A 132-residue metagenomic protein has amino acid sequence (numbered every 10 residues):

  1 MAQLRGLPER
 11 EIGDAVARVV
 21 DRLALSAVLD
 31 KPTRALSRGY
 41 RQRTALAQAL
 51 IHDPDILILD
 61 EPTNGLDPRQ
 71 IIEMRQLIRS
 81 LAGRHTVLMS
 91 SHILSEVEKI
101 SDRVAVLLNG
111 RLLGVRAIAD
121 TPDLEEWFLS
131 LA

Functional and structural regions predicted by a protein language model:
Q3, P8-V28: Conserved ABC ATPase "signature" region
P32-G39: Conserved ABC ATPase signature
L46: Hydrophobic anchor residue at the start of the ABC signature
D53: Conserved catalytic motifs of ABC-family nucleotide-binding domains
L57-E61: Catalytic Walker B motif of ABC-type/P-loop ATPase nucleotide-binding domains
I71-G83: Helical segment within the ABC ATPase nucleotide-binding domain
